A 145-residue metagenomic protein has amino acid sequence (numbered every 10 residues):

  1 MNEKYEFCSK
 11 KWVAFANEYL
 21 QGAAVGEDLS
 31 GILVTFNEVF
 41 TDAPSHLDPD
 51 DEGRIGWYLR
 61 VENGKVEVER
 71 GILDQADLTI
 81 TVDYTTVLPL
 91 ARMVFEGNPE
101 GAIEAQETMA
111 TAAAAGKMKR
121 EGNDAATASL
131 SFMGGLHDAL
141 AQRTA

Functional and structural regions predicted by a protein language model:
M1-A145: Feature captures hydrophobic
